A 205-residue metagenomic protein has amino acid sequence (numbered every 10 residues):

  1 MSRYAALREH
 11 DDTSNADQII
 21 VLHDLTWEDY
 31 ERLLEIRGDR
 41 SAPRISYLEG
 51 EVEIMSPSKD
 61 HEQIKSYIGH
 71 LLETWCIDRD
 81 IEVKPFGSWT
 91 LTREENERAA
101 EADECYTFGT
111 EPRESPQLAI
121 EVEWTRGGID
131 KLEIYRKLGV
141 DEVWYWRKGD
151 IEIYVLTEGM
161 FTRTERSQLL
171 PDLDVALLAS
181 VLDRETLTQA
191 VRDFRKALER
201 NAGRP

Functional and structural regions predicted by a protein language model:
M1-S46: Polyampholytic, low-complexity intrinsically disordered segments
S2-D17, V21, G69-W75, R79-L138 (+1 more regions): C-terminal interaction segment
Y30-L33, I64, K131: Hydrophobic side chains in well-ordered alpha-helices
G38-S41, L48, K84-P85, A100: Short, basic and Ser/Thr-rich N-terminal targeting/leader segments
R44-E49, P112: Short, flexible turn/loop "capping" segments at secondary-structure junctions
I45, V143-W144: His/acidic/aromatic-lined binding-pocket segments of jelly-roll/cupin-type domains and related regulatory beta-sandwich
E49-V52, P57, H61-G69: Nuclease catalytic cores
